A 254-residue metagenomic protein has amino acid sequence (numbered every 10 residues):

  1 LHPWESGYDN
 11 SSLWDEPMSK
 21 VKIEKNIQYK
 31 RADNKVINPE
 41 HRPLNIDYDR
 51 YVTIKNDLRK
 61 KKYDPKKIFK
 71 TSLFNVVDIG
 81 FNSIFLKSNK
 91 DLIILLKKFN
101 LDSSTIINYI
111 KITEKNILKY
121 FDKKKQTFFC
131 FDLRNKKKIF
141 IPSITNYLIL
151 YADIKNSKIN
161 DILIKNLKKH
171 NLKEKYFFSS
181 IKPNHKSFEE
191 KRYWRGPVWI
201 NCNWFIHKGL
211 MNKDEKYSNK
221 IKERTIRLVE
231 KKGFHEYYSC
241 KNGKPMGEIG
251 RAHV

Functional and structural regions predicted by a protein language model:
H2-V76, I112-V198, R224-R251: Extended glycan-interaction surfaces of carbohydrate-active proteins
N56-D102, I106: Extended amphipathic secondary-structure runs
D78, K191-D214: Peripheral, non-catalytic segments that deliver or gate enzyme domains
I79, S83-L86, S104-I107, K111 (+4 more regions): Conserved structured core elements
S83-L101, L148-K158, W204-K216: Well-ordered alpha-helical scaffold segments within catalytic/enzyme domains
I84, D91-K98, T105-K123, K220-L228: Alpha-helical scaffold segments in carbohydrate-active enzymes
N201-F205, K216-R224, G233: Short amphipathic alpha-helical segments
